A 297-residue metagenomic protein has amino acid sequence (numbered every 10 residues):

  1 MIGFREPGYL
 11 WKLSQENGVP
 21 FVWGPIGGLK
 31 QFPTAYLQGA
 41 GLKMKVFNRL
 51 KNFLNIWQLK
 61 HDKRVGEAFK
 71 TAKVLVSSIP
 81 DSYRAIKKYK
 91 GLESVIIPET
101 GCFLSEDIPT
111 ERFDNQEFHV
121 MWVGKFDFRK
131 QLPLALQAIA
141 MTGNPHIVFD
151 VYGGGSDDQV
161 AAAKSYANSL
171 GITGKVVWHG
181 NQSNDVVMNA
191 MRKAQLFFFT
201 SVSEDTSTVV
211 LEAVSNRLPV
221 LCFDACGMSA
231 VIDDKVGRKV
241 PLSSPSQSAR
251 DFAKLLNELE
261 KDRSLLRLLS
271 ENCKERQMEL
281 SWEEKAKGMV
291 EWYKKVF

Functional and structural regions predicted by a protein language model:
M1-Q38, P80-S82: An aromatic- and histidine-rich active-site surface loop
L54-P109: Donor nucleotide-sugar binding/catalytic pocket of nucleotide-sugar-dependent glycosyltransferases
F118, D127-M141, A161: A conserved mid-protein helix/loop that constitutes part of the nucleotide-sugar donor-binding site
V123, V148-K164, G180: Glycosyltransferase donor-sugar binding loop
A162-Q182: Nucleotide-activated donor-binding/catalytic signature segment of Leloir-type glycosyltransferases, i.e., the conserved
V202: Aromatic "clamp/platform" in nucleotide-sugar-dependent glycosyltransferases that forms part of the donor/acceptor
P219-C222, C226: Short hydrophobic beta-strand element within catalytic cores of glycosyltransferases and related nucleotide-activated
S229-N257, S264: Change "using UDP/GDP/dTDP sugars" to "using nucleotide sugars
